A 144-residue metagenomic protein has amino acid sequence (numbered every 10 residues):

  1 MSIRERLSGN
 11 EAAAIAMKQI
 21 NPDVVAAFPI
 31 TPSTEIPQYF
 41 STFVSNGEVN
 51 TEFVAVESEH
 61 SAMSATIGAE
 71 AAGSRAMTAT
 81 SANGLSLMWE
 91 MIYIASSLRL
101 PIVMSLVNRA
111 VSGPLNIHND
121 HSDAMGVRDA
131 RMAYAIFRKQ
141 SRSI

Functional and structural regions predicted by a protein language model:
M1-G126: Thiamine diphosphate
H118-I144: Conserved thiamine diphosphate
